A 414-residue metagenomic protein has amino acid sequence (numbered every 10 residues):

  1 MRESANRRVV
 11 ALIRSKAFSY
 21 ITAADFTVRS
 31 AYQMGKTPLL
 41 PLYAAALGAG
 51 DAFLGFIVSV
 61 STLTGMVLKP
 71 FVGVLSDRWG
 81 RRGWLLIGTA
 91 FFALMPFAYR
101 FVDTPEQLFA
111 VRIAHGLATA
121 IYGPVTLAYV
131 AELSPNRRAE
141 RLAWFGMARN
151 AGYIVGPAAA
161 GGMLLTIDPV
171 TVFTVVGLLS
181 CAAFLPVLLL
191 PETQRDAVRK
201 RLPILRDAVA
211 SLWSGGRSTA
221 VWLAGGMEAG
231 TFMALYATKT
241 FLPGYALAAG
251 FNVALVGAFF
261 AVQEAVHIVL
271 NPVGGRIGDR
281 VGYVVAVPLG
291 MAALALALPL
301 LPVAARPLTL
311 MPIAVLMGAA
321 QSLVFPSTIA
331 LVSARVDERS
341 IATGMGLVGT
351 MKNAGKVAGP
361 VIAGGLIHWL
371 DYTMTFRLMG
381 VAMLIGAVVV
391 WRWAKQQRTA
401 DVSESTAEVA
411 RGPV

Functional and structural regions predicted by a protein language model:
R2-S15, E192-A224, E408-V414: Juxtamembrane intracellular "pre-TM" segments in multi-pass secondary transporters
R14-T62, V221-L223, M227, T231-A249: Helix-loop boundary and gating motifs at the non-cytosolic
T62-P70, Y153-I154, E264-P272, K356-V357: Residue-level signature of mid-helix packing/kink "hotspots" within the transmembrane helices of 12-pass Major
L68-G80, L164, L270-G282, I367: Helix-to-loop junctions at the C-terminal end of transmembrane segments in multipass secondary transporters
A90-D103, A293-A305: C-terminal ends and interior cores of transmembrane alpha-helices in multi-pass membrane transporters/permeases
V111-N150, A330-L331: Cytoplasmic helix-loop-helix junction between adjacent transmembrane helices in 12-TM secondary transporters
L178-V198, G386-A394: C-terminal membrane-cytosol helix-exit motif in multi-pass small-molecule transporters
